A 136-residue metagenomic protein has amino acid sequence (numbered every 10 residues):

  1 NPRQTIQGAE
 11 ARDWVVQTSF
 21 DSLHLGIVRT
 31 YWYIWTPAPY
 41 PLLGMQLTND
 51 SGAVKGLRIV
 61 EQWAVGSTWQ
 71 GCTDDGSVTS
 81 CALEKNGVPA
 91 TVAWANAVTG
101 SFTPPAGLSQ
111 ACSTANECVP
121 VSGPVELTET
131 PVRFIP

Functional and structural regions predicted by a protein language model:
N1, P37, A95-A97, C112-A115: Proteins with a high burden of low-complexity, intrinsically disordered sequence enriched in S/T/G/P/A and R, requiring
N1-A9: The substrate-binding groove and active-site-proximal loops of carbohydrate-active enzymes, especially glycoside
D13-G100, T128-R133: Aromatic- and carboxylate-lined catalytic core of secreted/periplasmic carbohydrate-active enzymes
W69, V78-A82, G107-S113, V121-G123: Generic structural motif
A90, V98-P120: Beta-strand-rich binding/interaction modules
V119-P136: C-terminal beta-strand-rich structural cap/linker in extracellular carbohydrate-active enzymes
